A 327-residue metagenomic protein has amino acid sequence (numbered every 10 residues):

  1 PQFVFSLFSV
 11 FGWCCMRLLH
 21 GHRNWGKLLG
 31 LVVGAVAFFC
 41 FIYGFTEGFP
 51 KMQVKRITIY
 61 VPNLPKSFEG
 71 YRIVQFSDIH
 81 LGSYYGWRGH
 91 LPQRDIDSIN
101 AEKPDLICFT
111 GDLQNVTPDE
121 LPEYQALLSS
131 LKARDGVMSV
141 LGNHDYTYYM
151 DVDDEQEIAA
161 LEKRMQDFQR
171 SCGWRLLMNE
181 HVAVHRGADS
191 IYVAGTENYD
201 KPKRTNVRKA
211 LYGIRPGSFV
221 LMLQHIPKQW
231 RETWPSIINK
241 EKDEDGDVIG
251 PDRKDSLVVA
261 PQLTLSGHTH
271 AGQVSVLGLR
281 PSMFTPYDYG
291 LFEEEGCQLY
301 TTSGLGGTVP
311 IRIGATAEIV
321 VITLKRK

Functional and structural regions predicted by a protein language model:
P1-P50: Non-catalytic terminal accessory segments
V10, R17, P62-L64, K327: Generic structural motif
L31, A37-P65, S83-H90: Hydrophobic alpha-helical transmembrane segments in integral membrane proteins
K66-K327: Soluble catalytic domains of enzymes that build or remodel membrane lipids, polysaccharides, and related
